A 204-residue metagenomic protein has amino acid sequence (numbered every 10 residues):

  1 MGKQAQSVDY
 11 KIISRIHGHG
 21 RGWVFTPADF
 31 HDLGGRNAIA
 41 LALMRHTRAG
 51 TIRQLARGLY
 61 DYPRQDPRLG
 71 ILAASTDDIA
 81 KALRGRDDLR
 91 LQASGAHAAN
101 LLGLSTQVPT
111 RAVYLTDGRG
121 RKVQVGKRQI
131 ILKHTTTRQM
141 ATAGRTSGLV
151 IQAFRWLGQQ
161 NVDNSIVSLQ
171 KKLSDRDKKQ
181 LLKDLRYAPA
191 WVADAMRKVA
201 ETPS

Functional and structural regions predicted by a protein language model:
G2-L83: Short beta-edge/loop segments at beta->alpha junctions of small alpha/beta modules that act as binding/recognition
L33, A82-L83, L89, S94-H97 (+1 more regions): Positively charged, aromatic-accented nucleic-acid-binding surfaces
I39, S94-G95, T146: Amphipathic alpha-helical interface surfaces
Q54-G58, D87-G126: Short gly/ser-rich loop at a beta-strand->alpha-helix junction or flexible surface loop bordering the NTP-binding
I130-K133: Short, aliphatic-rich beta-strand segments
T135-S204: Hydrophobic alpha-helical interaction segments
